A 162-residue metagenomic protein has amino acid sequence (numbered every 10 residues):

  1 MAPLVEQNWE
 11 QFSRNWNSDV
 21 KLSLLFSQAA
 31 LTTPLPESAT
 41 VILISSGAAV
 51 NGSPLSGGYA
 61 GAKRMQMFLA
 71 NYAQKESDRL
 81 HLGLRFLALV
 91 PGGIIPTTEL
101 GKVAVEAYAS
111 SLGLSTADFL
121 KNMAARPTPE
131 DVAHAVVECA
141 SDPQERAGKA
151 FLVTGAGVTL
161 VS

Functional and structural regions predicted by a protein language model:
M1-S13, T32, L55: Conserved mid-core segment of classical short-chain dehydrogenase/reductases
V5-L25, I42, Q66: Catalytic Tyr-X3-Lys loop
Q7, G52-A60, Y72: Active-site loop-to-helix junction immediately N-terminal to the catalytic Tyr of the SDR YXXXK motif in Rossmann-fold
S18-A39, K75, R79: Amphipathic alpha-helical dimer-interface segment in Rossmann-like NAD(P)H-dependent oxidoreductases
K21, A88, A109-S162: C-terminal helical subdomain
S27, A62-K63: Active-site helix of classical SDR
S46: Residue(s) in the substrate-gating loop at a strand-loop-helix junction that position the organic substrate next
S77-P96, Q144-F151: Conserved Rossmann-fold SDR core element
